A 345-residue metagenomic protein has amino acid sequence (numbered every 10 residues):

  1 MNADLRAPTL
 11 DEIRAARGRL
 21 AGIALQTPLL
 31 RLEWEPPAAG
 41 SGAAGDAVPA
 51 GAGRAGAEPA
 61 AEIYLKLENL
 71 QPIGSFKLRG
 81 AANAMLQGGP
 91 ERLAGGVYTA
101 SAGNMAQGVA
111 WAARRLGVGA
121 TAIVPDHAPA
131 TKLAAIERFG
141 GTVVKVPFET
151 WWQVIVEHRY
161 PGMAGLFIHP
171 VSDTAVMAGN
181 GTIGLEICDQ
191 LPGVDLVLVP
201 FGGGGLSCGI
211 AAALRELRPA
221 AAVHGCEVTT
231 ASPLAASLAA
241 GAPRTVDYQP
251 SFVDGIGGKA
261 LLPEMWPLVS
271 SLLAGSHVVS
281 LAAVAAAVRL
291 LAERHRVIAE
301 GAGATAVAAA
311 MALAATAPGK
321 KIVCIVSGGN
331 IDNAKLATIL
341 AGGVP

Functional and structural regions predicted by a protein language model:
M1-P345: PLP-dependent amino-acid enzyme catalytic core
